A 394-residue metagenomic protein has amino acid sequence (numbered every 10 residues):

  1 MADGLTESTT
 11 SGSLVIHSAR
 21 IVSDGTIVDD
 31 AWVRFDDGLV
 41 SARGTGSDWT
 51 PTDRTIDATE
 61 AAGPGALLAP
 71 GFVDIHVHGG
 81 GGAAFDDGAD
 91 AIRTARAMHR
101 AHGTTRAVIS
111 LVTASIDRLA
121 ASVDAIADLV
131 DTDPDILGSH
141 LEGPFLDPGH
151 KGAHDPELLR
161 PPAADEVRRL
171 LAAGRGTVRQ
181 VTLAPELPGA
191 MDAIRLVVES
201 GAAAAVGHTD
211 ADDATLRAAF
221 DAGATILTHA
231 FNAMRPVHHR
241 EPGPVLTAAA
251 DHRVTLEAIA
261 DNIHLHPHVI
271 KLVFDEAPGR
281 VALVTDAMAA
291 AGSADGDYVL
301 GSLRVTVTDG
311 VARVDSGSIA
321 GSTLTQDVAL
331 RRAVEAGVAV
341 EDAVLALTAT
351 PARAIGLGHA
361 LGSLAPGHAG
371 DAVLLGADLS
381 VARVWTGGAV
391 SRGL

Functional and structural regions predicted by a protein language model:
D3-V15, R20-A69: Histidine-rich, glycine-flanked metal-binding segment
A19, R353, S363-L394: C-terminal cap of metal-dependent C-N hydrolases
A66-L68, I75, F85-D135, L158-A173 (+1 more regions): Alpha-helical scaffold segments that flank or form the walls of functional sites
H78-G80, R93-S122, D135-P148, R175-E186 (+4 more regions): Divalent metal-dependent hydrolysis catalytic cores, especially in the metallo-beta-lactamase
A97-V108, D147-R175, A218-A230, M234 (+3 more regions): Active-site gating loops and adjacent loop-to-helix segments of metal-dependent hydrolytic enzymes
L141, V197, L227, A333 (+1 more regions): Conserved, mostly hydrophobic/aromatic
A172-S293: Active-site core of metal-dependent hydrolases
L246-E257, N262, F274-L375: His/Asp/Glu-enriched, well-ordered alpha-helical/loop segment that forms or immediately abuts the divalent-metal
